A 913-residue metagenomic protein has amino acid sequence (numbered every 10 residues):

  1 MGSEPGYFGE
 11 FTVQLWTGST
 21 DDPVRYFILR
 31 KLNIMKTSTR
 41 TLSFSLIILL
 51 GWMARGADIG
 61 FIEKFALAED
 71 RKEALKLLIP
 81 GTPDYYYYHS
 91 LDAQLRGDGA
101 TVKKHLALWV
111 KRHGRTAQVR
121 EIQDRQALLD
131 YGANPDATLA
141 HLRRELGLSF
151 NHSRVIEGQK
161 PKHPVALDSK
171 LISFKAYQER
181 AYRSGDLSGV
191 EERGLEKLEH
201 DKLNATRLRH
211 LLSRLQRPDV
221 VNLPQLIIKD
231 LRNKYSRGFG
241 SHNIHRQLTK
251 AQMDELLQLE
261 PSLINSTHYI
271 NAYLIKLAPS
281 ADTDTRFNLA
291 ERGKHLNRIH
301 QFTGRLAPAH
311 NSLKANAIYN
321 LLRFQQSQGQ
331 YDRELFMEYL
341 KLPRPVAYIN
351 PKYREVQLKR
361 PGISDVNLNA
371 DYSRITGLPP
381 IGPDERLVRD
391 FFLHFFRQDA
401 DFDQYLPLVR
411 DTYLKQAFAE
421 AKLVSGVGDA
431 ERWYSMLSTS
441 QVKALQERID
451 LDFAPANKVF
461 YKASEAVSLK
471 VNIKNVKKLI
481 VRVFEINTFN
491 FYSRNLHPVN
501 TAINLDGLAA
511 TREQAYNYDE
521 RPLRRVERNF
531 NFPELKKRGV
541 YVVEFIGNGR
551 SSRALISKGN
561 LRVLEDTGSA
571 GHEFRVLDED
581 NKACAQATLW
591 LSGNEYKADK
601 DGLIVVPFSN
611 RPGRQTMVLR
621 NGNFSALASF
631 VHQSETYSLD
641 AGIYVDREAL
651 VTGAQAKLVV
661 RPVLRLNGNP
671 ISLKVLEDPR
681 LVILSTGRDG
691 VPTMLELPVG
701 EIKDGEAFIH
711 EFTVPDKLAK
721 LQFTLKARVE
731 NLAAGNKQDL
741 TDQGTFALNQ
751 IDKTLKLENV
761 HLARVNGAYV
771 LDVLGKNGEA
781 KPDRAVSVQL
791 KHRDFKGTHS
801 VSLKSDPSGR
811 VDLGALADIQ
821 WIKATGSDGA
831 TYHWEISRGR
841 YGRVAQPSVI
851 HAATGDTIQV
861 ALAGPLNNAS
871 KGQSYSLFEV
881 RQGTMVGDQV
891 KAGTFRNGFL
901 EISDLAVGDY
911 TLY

Functional and structural regions predicted by a protein language model:
P5, F11, L15: Cationic, low-complexity basic patches in intrinsically disordered or flexible, solvent-exposed regions
N33-S43: Bacterial N-terminal signal peptides that target proteins for export
T39, R55-R71, K76, G81-Y88 (+7 more regions): N-terminal, cleavable Sec-dependent signal peptides of secreted/periplasmic/extracellular proteins
S43-G51: Bacterial N-terminal signal peptides
